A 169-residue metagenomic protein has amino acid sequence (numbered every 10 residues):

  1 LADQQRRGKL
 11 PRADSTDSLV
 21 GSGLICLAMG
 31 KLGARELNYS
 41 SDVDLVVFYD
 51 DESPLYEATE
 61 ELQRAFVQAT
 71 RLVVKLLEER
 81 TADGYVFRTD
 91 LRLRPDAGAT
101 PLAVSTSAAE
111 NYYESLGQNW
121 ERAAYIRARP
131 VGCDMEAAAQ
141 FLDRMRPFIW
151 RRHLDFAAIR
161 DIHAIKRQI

Functional and structural regions predicted by a protein language model:
L1-I169: A nucleotide- and high-energy phosphate-metabolite-utilizing enzyme signature
